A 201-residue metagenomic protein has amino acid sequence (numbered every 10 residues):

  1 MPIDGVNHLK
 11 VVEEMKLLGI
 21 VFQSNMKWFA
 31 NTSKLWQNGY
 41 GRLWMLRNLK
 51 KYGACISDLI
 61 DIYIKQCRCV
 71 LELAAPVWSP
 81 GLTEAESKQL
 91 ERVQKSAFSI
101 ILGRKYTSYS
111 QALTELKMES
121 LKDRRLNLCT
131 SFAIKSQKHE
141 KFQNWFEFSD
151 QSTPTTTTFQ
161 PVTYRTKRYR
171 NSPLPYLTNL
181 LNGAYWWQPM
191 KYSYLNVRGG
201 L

Functional and structural regions predicted by a protein language model:
M1-L201: Hydrophobic/basic alpha-helical segments
